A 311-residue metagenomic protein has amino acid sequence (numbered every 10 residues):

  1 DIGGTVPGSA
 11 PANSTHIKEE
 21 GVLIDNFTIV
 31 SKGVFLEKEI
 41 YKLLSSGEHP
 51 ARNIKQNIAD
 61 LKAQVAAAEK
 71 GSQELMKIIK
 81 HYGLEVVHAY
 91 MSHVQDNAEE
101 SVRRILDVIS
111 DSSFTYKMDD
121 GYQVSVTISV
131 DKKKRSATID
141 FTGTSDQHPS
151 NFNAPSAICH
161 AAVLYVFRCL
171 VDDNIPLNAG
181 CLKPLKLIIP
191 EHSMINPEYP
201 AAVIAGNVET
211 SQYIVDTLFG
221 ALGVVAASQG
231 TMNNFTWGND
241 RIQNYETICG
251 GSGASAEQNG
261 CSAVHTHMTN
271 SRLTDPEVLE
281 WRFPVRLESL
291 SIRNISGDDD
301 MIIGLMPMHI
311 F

Functional and structural regions predicted by a protein language model:
D1-T138, T142-F311: Glycine/proline-enriched, intrinsically flexible loops and inter-domain linkers
